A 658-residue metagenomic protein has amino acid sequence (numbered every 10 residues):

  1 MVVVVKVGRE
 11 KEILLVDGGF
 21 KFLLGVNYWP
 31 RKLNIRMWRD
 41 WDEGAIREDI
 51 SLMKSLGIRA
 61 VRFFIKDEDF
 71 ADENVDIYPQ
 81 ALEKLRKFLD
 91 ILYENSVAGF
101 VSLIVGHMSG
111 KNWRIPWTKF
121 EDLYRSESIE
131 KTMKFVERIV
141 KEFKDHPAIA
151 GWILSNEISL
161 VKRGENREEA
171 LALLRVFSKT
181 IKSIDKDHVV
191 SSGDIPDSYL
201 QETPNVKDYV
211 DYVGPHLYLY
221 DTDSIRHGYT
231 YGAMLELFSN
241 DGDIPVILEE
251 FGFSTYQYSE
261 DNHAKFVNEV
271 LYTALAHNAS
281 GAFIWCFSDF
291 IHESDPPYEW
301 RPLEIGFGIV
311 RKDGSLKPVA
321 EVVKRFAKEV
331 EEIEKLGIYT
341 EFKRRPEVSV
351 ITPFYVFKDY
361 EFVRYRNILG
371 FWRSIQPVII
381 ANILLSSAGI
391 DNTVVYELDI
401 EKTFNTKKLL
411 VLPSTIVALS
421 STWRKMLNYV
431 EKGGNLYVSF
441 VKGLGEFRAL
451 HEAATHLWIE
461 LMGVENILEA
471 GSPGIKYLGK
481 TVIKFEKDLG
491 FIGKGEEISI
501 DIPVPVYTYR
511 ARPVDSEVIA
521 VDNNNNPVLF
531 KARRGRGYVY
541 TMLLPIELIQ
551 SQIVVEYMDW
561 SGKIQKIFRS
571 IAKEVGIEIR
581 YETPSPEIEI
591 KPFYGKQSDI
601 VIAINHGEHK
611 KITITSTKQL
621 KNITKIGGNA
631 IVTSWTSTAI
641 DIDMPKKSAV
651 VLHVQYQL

Functional and structural regions predicted by a protein language model:
V2-V210: Active-site mouth of glycoside hydrolases
P30, F64, E157-G164, L217-Y218 (+4 more regions): Active-site clefts of carbohydrate-active enzymes
V97, K186-H188, G242-I244, E431-N435 (+1 more regions): A short helix->loop->beta-strand "cap" motif at the edges of active sites that frequently abuts
T132, F287-E347, Y360-E361: Aromatic-rich peripheral "rim/lid" segments of glycoside hydrolase catalytic domains that contact and position glycan
H188-S259, D289, K328: Glycoside hydrolase catalytic-domain groove-lining segments
E321-T406: Aromatic-Pro/Gly-enriched surface loop or interdomain linker that acts as a lid/target-recognition segment
F404-I416: Short, well-ordered secondary-structure micro-motifs within conserved domains or adaptor modules
S414, A418-L658: A conserved amphipathic helix/loop scaffold that creates a polar/acidic microenvironment used either to coordinate
